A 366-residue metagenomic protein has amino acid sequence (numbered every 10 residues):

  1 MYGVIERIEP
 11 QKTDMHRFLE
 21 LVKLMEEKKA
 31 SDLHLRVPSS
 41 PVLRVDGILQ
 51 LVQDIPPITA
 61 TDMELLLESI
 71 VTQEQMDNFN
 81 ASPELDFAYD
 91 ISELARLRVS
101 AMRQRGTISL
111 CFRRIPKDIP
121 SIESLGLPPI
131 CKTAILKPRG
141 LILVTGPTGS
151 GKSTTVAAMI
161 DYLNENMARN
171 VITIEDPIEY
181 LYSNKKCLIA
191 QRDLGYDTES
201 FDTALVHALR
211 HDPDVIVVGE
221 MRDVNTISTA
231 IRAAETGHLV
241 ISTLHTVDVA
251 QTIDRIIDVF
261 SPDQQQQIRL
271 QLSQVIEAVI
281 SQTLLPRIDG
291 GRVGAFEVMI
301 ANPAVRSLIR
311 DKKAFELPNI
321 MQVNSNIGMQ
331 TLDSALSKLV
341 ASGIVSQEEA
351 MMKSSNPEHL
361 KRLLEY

Functional and structural regions predicted by a protein language model:
Y2-Y366: Short, flexible helix-loop junctions that flank or precede catalytic/ligand sites
